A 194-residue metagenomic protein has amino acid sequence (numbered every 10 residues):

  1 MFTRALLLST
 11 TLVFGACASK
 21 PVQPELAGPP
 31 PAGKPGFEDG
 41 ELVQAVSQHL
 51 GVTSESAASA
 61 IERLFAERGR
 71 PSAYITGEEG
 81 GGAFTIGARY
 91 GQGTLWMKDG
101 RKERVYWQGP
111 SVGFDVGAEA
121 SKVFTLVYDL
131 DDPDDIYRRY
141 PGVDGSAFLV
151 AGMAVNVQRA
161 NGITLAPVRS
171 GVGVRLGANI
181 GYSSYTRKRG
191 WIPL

Functional and structural regions predicted by a protein language model:
M1-L7: Bacterial N-terminal signal peptides that target proteins for export
L8-L12: Hydrophobic helical h-region of N-terminal Sec-dependent signal peptides in bacterial secretory/periplasmic proteins
F14-A16: C-terminal motif of bacterial Sec signal peptides marking the signal peptidase cleavage site
A18-K20: Bacterial signal peptide processing site
V22-L194: Small-residue-enriched, tightly packed secondary-structure blocks
